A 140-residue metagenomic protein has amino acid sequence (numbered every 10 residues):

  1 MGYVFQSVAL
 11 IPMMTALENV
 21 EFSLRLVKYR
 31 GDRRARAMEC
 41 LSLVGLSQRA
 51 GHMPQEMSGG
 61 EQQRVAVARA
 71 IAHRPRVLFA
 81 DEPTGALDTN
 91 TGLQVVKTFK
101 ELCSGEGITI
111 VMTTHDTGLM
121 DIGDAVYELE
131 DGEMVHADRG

Functional and structural regions predicted by a protein language model:
M1-L129: ABC family nucleotide-binding domain
D131-R139: Conserved switch/coupling elements of ABC/ABC-like ATPase nucleotide-binding domains
